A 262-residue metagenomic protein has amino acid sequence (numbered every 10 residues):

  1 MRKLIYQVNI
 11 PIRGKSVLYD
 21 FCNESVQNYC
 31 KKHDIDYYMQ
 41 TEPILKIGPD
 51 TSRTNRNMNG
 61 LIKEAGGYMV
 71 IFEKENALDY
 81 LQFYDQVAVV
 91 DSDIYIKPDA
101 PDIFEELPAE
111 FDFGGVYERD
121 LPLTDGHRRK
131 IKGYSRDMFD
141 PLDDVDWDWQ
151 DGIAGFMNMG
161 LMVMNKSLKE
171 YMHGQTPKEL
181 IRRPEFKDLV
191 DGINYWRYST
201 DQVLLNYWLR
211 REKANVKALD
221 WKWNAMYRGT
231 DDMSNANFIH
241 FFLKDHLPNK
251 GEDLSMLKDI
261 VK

Functional and structural regions predicted by a protein language model:
M1-I62, E73, Q82-F83, W196 (+3 more regions): N-terminal anchoring/stem segment of glycosyltransferases
I5-Q7, I47-T54, D148-N158, K166-K262: A glycosyltransferase accessory/donor-loop signature
V8, Q40-E42, V116, L219-K222: Conserved beta-strand termini and adjacent loop/short-helix elements that scaffold enzyme active sites in alpha/beta
K15, K63-Y68, D93: Short, flexible loop segments at the rims of nucleotide/cofactor-binding pockets, characterized by
N23, P43, P98-A100, K222-A225: Short, polar loop motifs at secondary-structure junctions
Q27, F104, N206-R210: Non-transmembrane alpha-helical segments in soluble domains of secreted/periplasmic/extracellular proteins
V70-G133, V163-M164: GT-A fold catalytic core of metal-dependent nucleotide-sugar glycosyltransferases, centered on the diacidic
S135-I153: Short, flexible, basic/aromatic active-site loop/helix in glycosyltransferases
